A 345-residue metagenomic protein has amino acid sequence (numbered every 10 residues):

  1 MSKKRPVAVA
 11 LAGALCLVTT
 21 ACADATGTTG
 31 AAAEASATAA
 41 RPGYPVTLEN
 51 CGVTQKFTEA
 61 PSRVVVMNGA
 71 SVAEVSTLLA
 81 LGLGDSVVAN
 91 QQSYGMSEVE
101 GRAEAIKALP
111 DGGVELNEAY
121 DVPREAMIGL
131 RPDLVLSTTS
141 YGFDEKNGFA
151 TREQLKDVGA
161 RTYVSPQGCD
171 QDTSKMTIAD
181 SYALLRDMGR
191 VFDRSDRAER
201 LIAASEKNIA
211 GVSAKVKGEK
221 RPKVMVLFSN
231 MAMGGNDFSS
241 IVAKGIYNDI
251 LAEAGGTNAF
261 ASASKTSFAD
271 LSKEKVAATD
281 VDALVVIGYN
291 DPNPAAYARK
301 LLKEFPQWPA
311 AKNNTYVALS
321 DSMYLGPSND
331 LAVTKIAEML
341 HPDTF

Functional and structural regions predicted by a protein language model:
S2-T77, R190-F228, D280, G288 (+1 more regions): Bacterial Sec-exported substrate-binding components of ABC uptake systems
N50-G52, V114-P123, S264-K273: Short helix-initiation/N-cap motifs at beta->coil->alpha
Q55-F57, V72-L78, M96-V99, M233-D237 (+1 more regions): Short, solvent-exposed loop/turn elements at domain surfaces
V66-L130, L134, T139-F143: A short, structured surface patch at a secondary-structure boundary
G95-E98, Y141-A150, Y163-D187, E219-I246 (+1 more regions): Extracytoplasmic ligand-binding site segments that recognize negatively charged/polar headgroups
P123-L134, F149, D270-D280: Short helices/loops that flank or line small-molecule/ion binding pockets
K175-L184, A263, K275-T279, A283-F345: Structured C-terminal subdomain patch of bacterial secreted/periplasmic proteins
D237-F268: Alpha-helical, coiled-coil/dimerization segments enriched in small aliphatic residues
